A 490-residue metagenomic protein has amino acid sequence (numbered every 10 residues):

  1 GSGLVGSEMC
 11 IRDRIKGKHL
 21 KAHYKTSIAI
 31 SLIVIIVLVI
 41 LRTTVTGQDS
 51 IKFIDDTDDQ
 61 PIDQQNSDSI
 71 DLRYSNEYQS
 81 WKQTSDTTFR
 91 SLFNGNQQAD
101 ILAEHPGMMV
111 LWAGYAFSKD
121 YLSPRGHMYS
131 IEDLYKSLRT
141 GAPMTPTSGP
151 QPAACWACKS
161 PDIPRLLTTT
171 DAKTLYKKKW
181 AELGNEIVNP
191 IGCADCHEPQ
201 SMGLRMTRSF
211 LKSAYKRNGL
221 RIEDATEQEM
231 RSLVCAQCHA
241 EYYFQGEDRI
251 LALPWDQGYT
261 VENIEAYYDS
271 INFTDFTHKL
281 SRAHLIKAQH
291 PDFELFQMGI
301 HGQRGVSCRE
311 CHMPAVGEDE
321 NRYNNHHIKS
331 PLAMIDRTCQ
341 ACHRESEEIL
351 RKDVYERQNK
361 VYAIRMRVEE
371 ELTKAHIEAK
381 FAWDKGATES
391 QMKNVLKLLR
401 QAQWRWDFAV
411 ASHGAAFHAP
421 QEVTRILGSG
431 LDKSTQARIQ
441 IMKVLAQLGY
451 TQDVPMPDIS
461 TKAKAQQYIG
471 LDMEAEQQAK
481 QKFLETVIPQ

Functional and structural regions predicted by a protein language model:
G1-D13: Single conserved hydrophobic/aromatic residue that forms the stacking wall/gate of nucleotide- or nucleobase-binding
R12-A22: N-terminal Lys/Arg-rich, disordered targeting/topogenic segments
K21, K25-A29, L38-S130, T168-E310 (+2 more regions): Primarily the internal scaffold of c-type cytochrome electron-transfer domains, especially repeated/multiheme c-type
V34-I36: Hydrophobic core of alpha-helical transmembrane segments in multi-pass integral membrane proteins
Y129-A153, N185: Long, charge-dense tracts
S137-T147, D162-Y176: Long, mid-chain structured domain cores
P152-C155, D162: Long, structured ligand/cofactor-binding scaffold of large enzymes
V487: Catalytic cores of Mg2+-dependent Asp-rich isoprenoid enzymes
